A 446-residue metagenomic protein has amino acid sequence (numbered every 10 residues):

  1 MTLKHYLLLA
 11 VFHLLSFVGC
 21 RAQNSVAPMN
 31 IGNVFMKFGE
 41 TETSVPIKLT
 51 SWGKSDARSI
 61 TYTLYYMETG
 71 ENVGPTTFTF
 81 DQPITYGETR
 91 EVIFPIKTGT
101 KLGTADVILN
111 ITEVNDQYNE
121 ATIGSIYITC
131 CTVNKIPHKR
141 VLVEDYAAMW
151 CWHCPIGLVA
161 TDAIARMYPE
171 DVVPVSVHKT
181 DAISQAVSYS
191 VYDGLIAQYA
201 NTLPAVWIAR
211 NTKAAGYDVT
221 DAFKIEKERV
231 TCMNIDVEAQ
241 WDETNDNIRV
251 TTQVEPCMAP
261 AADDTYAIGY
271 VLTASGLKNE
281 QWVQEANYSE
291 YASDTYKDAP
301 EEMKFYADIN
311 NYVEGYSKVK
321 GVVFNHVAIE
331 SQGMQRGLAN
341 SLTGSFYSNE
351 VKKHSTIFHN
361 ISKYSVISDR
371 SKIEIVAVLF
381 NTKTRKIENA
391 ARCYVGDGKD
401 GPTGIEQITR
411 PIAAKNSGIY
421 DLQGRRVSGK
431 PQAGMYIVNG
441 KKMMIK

Functional and structural regions predicted by a protein language model:
M1, A22, C151, V206 (+3 more regions): Terminal processing/anchoring signals of secreted or surface-associated proteins and related intramolecular
M1-A27: Bacterial Sec-dependent N-terminal signal peptides
L3-Y6, M435-K446: C-terminal tail/sorting-segment detector
N24-I31, C130-V141, Y394-Q423: Residue-level detector of functionally pivotal "anchor" positions at catalytic/ligand-binding pockets or at interdomain
E71-T100: Intrinsically disordered, low-complexity Pro/Gly/Ser/Thr-rich segments with frequent PxxP/GP/PP motifs and embedded
T100-K135, E374-A391: Terminal connector regions
V133-V172, V177: Local sequence-structure signature of Cys/Sec-based thiol-disulfide redox active-site neighborhoods
S176-G401: Short, conserved sequence motifs used for protein processing/export or organelle targeting and for catalysis
